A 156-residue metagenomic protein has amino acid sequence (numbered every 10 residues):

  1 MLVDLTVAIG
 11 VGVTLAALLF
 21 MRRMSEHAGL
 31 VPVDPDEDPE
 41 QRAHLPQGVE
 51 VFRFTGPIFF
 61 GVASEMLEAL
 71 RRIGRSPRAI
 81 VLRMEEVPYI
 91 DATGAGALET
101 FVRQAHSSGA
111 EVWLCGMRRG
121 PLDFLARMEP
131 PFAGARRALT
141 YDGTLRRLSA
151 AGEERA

Functional and structural regions predicted by a protein language model:
M1-M24: Canonical bilayer-spanning transmembrane alpha-helix
L19-D36: Hydrophobic alpha-helical transmembrane segments of membrane transport and translocation systems, primarily multi-pass
P32, D36, E40-A156: Structured cytosolic domains appended to multi-pass membrane proteins
